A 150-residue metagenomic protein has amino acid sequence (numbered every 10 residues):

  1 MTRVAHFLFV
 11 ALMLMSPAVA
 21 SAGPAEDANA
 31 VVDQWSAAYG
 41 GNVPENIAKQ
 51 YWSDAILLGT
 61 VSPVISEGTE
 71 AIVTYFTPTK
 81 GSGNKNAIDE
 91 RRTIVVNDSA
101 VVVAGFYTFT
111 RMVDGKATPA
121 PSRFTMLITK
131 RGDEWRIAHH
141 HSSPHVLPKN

Functional and structural regions predicted by a protein language model:
M1-L8: Bacterial N-terminal signal peptides that target proteins for export
F9-K49, K149-N150: Short, low-complexity N-terminal intrinsically disordered segments enriched in polar/charged residues
A25-V31, G41-S99, T118-P119: A solvent-exposed, acidic/Ser-Thr-rich amphipathic alpha-helical stretch
G40, V95, F109-V113, I128: Beta-strand elements of well-folded, non-transmembrane domains
D54, S62-V64, T108-T110, S143-L147: Solvent-exposed loop/turn segments at secondary-structure junctions within structured extracellular/periplasmic domains
V61, R92, G105-Y107, F124 (+1 more regions): A mature extracytoplasmic/lumenal domain signature
S99-F109: A short hydrophobic beta-strand element
P121-P148: Short beta-strand edge/turn micro-motifs at domain boundaries
